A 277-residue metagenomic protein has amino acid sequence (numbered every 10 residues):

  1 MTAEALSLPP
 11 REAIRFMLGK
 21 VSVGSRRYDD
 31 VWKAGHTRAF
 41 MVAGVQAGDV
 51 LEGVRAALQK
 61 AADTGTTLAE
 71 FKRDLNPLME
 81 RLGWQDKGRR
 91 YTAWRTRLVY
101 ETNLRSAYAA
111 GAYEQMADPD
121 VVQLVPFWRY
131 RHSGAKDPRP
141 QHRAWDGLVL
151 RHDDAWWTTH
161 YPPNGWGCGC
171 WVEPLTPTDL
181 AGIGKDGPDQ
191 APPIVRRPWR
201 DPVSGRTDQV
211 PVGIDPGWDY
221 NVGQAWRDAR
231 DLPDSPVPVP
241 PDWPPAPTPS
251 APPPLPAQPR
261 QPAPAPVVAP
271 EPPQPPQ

Functional and structural regions predicted by a protein language model:
M1-G165, L175-Q277: Domain-core detector
G169-E173: Extended alpha-helical oligomerization segments
